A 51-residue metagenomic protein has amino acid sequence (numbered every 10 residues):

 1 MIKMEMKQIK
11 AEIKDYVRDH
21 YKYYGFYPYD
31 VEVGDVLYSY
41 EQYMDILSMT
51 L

Functional and structural regions predicted by a protein language model:
E5-L51: Acidic, low-complexity, intrinsically disordered interaction modules
